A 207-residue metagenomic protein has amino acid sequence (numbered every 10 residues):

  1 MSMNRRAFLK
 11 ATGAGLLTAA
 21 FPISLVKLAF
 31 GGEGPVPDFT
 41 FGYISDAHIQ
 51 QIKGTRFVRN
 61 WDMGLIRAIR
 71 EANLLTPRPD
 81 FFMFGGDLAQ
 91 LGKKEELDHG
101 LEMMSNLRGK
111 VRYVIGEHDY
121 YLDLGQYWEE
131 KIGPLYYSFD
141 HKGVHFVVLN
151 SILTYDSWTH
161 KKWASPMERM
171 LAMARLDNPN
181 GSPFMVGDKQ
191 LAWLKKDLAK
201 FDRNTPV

Functional and structural regions predicted by a protein language model:
M1-A7: N-terminal secretory signal peptides
S2, D62, F184-D188: Short, solvent-exposed loop/helix junctions and linker helices that flank or host conserved functional motifs
A7-L28: N-terminal export signals
G13-A14, R70, A199: Solvent-exposed alpha-helix faces
A14, D46, G86-D87, E117 (+1 more regions): Gly/Ser/Thr-rich helix-start
K27-H99, K189, K196: N-terminal active-site segment of His-dependent metallophosphoesterases
E33, K93-T205: Extended active-site neighborhood of metal-dependent phosphoesterases/phosphodiesterases
F41, F82, V111-Y113, V207: Hydrophobic/aromatic residues located in beta-strands of well-ordered beta-sheets within soluble catalytic
